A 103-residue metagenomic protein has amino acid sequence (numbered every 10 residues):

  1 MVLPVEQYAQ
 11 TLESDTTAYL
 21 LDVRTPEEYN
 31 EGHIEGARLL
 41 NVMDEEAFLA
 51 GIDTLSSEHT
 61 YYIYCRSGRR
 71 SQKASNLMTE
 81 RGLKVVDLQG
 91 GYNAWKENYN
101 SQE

Functional and structural regions predicted by a protein language model:
M1-A18, E27-T60, R69-E103: Rhodanese-like catalytic fold shared by cysteine-dependent sulfurtransferases and DSP/PTP-type phosphatases
L20-D22: Structural scaffold elements adjacent to functional motifs in cytosolic proteins
I63-Y64: Short, surface-exposed ligand- or partner-binding patches at beta-edge/loop junctions that are enriched in aromatics
